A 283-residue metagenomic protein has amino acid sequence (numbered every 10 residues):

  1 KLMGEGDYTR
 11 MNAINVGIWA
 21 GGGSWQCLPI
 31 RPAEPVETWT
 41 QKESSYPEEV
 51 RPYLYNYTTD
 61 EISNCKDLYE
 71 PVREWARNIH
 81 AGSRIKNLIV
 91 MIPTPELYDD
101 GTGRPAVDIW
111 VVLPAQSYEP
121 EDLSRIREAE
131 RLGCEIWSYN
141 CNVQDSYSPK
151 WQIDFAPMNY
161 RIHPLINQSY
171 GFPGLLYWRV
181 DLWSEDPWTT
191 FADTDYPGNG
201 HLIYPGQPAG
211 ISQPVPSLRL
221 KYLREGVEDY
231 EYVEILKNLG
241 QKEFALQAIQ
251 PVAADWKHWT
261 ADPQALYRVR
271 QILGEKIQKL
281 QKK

Functional and structural regions predicted by a protein language model:
K1-C27, R31-P32, V36-Y69, A76-P95 (+2 more regions): Catalytic domains of carbohydrate-active enzymes that cleave complex glycans
K1-L2, I92-G103, F155-L165: Short, acidic/polar
L2-G6, W75, E96-A115, W151: Substrate-binding cleft/loops of secretory-pathway carbohydrate-active enzymes
A20, D60-I62, T94-E96, Q116 (+2 more regions): Active-site-proximal loop/turn and secondary-structure-junction residues that shape catalytic pockets, frequently
I30-P35, D67, P71, P114 (+1 more regions): Alpha-helix N-cap and loop-to-helix initiation/capping positions
P32, V72, G103, A156 (+3 more regions): Active-site-proximal structural scaffolding
E48-R51, G82, T102-P105, A129-R131 (+1 more regions): Extracellular/periplasmic catalytic domains that process cell-envelope and extracellular macromolecules
I109-P197: Catalytic-core region of carbohydrate-active enzymes that cleave or remodel glycosidic bonds
